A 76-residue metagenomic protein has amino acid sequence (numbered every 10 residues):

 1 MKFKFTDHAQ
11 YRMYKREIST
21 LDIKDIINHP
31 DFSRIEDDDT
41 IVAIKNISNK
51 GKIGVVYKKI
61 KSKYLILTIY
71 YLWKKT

Functional and structural regions predicted by a protein language model:
M1-T76: Ribonuclease/tRNase effector modules and their secretory precursors
